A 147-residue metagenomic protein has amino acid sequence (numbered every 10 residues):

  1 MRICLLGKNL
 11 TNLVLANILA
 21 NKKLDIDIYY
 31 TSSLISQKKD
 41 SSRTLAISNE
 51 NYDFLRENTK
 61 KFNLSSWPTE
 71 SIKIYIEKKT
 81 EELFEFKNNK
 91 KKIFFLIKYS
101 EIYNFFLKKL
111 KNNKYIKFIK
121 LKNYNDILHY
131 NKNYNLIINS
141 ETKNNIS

Functional and structural regions predicted by a protein language model:
C4-K8, N17-R43: Glycine-rich FAD pyrophosphate-binding loop
N12-L13: N-terminal Rossmann-fold NAD(P) dinucleotide-binding loop
A16-N17, L107: A generic structural signal for short, well-ordered alpha-helical segments in conserved domains
Y29-T31, S65-P68, Y75-E77, I119-N123: Conserved beta-strand termini and adjacent loop/short-helix elements that scaffold enzyme active sites in alpha/beta
L45, F106: Metal-dependent phosphoester/phosphodiester hydrolase catalytic core
D53-F105: A conserved beta-strand/loop capping segment in the N-terminal third of enzymes that catalyze redox or closely related
K108-S147: Predominantly flavin-linked oxidoreductase catalytic cores and closely associated redox partners
